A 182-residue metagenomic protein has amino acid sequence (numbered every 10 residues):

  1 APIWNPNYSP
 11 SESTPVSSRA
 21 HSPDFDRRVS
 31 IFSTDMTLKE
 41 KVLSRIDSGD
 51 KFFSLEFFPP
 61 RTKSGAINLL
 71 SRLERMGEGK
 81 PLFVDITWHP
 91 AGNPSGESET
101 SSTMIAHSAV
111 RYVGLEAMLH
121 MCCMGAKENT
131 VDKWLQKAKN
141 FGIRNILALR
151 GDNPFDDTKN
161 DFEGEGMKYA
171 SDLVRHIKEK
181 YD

Functional and structural regions predicted by a protein language model:
W4, R19, P23-L55, I67: N-terminal amphipathic alpha-helix/helix-capping segment at the start of soluble metabolic enzymes
K41-R61, R111-A117, Y181-D182: N-terminal small/glycine-rich loop or linker at the start of catalytic domains across soluble metabolic enzymes
I46-D47, L73-E78, T103-G114, L135-I143: Acidic (Asp/Glu)-rich catalytic clusters
F53-F57, L82-I86, A117-M121, I146-A148: Hydrophobic faces of well-ordered beta-strands that scaffold small-molecule active sites in alpha/beta enzyme cores
P60, L82-T103, N153-E165: Glycine-rich, proline-tolerant flexible connector loops at the mouths of alpha/beta enzymes
S64-N68, C123-N140: Glycine-rich anion/phosphate-binding loops
S71-T87: Catalytic domains of carbohydrate-active enzymes, especially glycoside hydrolases
S95-L119, G166-D182: Alpha-helix-loop-beta-strand connector modules within alpha/beta enzyme cores
